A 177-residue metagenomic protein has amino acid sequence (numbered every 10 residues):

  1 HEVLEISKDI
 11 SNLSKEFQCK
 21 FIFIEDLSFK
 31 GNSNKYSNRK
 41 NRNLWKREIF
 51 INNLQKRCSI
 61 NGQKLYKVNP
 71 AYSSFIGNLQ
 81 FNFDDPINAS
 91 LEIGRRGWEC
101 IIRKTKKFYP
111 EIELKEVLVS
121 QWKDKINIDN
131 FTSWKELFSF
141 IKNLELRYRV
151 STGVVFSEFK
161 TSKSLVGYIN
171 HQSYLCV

Functional and structural regions predicted by a protein language model:
H1-V177: Positively charged, helix-rich recognition surfaces that bind polyanionic ligands
